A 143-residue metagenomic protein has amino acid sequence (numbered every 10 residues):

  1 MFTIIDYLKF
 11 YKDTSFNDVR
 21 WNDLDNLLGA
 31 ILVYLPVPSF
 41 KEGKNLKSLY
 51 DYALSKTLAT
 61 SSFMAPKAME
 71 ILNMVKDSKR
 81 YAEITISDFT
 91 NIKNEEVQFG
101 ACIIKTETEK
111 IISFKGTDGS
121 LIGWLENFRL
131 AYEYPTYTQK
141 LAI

Functional and structural regions predicted by a protein language model:
M1-I143: Non-catalytic, mobile gating and regulatory segments of ester bond hydrolases
